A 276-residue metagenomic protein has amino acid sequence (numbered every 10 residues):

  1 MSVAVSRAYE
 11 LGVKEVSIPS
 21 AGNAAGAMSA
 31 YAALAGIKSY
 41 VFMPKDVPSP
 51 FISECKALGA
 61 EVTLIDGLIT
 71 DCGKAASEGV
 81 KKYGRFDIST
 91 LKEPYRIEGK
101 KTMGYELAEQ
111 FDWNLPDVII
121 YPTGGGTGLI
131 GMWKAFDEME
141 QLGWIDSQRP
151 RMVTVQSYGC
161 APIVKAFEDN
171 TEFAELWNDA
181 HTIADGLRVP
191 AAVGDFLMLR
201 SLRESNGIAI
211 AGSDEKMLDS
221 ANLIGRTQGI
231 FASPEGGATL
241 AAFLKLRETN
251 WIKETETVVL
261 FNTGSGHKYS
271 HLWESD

Functional and structural regions predicted by a protein language model:
A4, A8-S29, A35-M43, L115-G125 (+2 more regions): A short, small-residue-rich loop immediately preceding and capping a beta-strand
V16-A24, L91-R96, Y121-G125, G212-S213 (+1 more regions): Active-site nucleophile and cofactor-binding loops and adjacent substrate-binding regions of central metabolic enzymes
S39-L115, F167-E172, A180-L199, I210: Small/polar-residue-rich loop-to-helix segments that shape phosphate-bearing ligand pockets
I69, K92-P94, T123-T127, K134-F136 (+6 more regions): Glycine-rich beta-alpha junction loops
T70-R85, E138-A232, S275-D276: Active-site/ligand-binding loops adjacent to catalytic centers
L107, D112-K134, Q141-L142: Glycine-rich ThDP/TPP pyrophosphate-binding loop and its adjacent helix/strand module within ThDP-dependent enzymes
E175-H181, G237-D276: Phosphate-binding loop/pocket of nucleotide- and phosphate-handling active sites
